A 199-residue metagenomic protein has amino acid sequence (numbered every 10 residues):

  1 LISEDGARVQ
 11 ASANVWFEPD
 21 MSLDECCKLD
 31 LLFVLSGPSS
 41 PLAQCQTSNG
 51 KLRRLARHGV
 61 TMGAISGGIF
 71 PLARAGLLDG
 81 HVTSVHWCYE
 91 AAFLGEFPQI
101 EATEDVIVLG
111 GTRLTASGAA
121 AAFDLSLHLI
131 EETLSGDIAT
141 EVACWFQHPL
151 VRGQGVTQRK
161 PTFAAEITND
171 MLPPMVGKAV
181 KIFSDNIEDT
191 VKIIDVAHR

Functional and structural regions predicted by a protein language model:
L1-M62, F70-R74, E131, G136-T140 (+1 more regions): Extended, subdomain-level signal for the structured scaffold at the beginning of enzyme domains
A13-F17, P98, S117: Short, surface-exposed amphipathic charged segments that create phosphate/polyanion-binding patches used for binding
R53, L94, F123-L127: Predominant activation on well-ordered alpha-helical scaffold segments within soluble catalytic domains
M62-G63, S84, T103, L114: Structural detector of well-ordered beta-strand residues that form the stable sheet scaffold of enzyme domains
P71-L78, A122-L125: Acidic/polar active-site rim loop that often engages polyanionic ligands
L78-I107, E141-F146: A conserved active-site-flanking secondary-structure segment within enzyme catalytic domains
E104-Q147: Conserved anion/nucleotide-ligand pocket segment
